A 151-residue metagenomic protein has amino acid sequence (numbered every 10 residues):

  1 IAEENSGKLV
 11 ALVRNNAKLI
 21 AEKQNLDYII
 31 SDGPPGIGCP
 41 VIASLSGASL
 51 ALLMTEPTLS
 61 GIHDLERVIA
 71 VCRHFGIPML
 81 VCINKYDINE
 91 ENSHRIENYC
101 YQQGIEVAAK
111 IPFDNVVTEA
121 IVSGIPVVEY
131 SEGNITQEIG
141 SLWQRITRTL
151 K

Functional and structural regions predicted by a protein language model:
I1-G7, L59: Flexible beta-alpha connector loops of hexameric P-loop NTPases
N5, L12-V41: Switch II (G3) loop of P-loop NTPases
N25, A48-L52, F75-V81: Short, surface-exposed connector motifs at secondary-structure boundaries
I30-D32, L52-M54, C82: Structural motif
G33-G38, T58-E66: A general structural motif
G38-L59: Inter-motif core of Ras-like GTPase G domains
V71-K151: C-terminal lobe/tail of nucleotide-utilizing enzymes
